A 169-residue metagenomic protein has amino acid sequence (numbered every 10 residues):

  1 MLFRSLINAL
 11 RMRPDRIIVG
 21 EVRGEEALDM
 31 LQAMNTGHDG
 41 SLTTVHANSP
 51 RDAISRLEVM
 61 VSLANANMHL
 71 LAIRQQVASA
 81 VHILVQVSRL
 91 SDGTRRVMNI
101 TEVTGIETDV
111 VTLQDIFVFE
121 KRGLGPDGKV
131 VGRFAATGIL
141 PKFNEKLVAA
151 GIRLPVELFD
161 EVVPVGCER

Functional and structural regions predicted by a protein language model:
M1-L2: Short, small-residue-biased leader/transition segments that mark boundaries at the very start of proteins
L6: Histidine/acidic residue-rich metal-binding segments in metalloenzymes
A9-T108: Conserved P-loop NTPase nucleotide-binding/switch module
N99-R169: NTP-binding/hydrolysis catalytic cores, primarily Walker-type P-loop NTPases
